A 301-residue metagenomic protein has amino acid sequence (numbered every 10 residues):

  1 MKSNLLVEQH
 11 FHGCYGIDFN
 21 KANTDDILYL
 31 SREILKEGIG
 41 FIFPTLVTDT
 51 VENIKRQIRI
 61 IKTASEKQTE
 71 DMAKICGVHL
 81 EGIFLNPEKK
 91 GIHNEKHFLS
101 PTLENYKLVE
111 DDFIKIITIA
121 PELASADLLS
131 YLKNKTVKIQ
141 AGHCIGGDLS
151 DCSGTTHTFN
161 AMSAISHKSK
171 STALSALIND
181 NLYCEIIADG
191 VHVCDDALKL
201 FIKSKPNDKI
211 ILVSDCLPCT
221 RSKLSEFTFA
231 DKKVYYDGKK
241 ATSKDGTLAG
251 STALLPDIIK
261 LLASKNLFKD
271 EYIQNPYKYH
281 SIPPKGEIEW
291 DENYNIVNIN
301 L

Functional and structural regions predicted by a protein language model:
M1-K21, I27-L28, R32: Replace "His-x-His-based motif
N4-L6, G77, K138, S153 (+2 more regions): Hydrophobic "anchor" residues on beta-strands that sit immediately upstream of conserved functional sites
H10, I34, L80, L132 (+4 more regions): Divalent metal-coordination and catalytic microenvironments
F11-C14, L28-Q57, A73-N86, D112-A124 (+4 more regions): Divalent metal-dependent hydrolysis catalytic cores, especially in the metallo-beta-lactamase
E52-T63, G91: Metal-dependent catalytic neighborhoods of phosphoester/phosphodiester hydrolases
L80, P87-T172: Divalent metal-binding pocket/active-site signature
D148-F268, N300: Active-site-adjacent C-terminal substructures of enzyme catalytic domains
I273, Y277-K278, I282-L301: C-terminal cap of metal-dependent C-N hydrolases
